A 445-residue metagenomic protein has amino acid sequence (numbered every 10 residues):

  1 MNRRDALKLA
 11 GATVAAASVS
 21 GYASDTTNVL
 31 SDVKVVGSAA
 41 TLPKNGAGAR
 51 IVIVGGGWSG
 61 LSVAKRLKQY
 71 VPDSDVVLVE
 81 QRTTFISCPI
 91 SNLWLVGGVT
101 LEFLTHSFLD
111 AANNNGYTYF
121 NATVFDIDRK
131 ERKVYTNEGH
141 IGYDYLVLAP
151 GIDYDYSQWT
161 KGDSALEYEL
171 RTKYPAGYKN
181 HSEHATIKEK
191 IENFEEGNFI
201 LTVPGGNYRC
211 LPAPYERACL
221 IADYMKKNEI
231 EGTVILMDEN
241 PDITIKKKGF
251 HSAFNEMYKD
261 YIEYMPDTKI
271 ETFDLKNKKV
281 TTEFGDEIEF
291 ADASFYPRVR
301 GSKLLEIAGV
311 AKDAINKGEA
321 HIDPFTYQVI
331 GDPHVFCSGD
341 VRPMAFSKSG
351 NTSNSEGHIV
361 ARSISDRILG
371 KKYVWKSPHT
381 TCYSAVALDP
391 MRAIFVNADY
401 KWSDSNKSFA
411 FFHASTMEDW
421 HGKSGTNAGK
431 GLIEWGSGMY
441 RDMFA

Functional and structural regions predicted by a protein language model:
N2-V29: N-terminal export signals
V36-G37, G151-N228: Glycine-rich dinucleotide-binding loop and its adjacent helix/turn
S38-Y117, G205-K246: Beta1-alpha1 glycine-rich phosphate/pyrophosphate-binding loop at the start of Rossmann-like nucleotide-binding domains
N114, T118-A122, D126, K133-V134 (+2 more regions): A Rossmann-like FAD-binding core segment of flavoenzymes
L166-N193, I288-S353: FAD-site-proximal beta/loop scaffold in flavoenzymes
V341-S377: A conserved FAD-binding loop/helix module that cradles the flavin
S365-S403: Active-site-proximal substrate-binding core of FAD-dependent oxidoreductases
F395-A445: C-terminal auxiliary extensions adjacent to catalytic cores
